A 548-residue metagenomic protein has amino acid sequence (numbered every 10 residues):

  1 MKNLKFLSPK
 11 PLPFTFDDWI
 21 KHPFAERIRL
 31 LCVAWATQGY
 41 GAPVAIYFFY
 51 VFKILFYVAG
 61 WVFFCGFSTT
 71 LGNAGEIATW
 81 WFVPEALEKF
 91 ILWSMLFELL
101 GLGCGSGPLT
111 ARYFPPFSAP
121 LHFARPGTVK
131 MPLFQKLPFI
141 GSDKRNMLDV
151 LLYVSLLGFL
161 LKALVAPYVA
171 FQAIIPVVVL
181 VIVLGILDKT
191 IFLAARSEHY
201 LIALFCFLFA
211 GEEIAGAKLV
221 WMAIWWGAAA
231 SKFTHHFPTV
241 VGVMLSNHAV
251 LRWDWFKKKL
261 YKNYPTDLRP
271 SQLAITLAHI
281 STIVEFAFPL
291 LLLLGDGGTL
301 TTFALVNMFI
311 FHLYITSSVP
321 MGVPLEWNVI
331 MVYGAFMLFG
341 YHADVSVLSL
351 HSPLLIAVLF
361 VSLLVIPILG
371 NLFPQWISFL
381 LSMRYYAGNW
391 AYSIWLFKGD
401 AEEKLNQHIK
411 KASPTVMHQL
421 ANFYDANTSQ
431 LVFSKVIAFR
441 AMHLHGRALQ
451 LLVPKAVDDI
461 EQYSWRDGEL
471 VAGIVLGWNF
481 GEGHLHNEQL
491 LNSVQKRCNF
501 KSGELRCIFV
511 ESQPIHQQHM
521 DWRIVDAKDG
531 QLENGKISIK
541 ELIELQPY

Functional and structural regions predicted by a protein language model:
K2-Y548: Alpha-helical membrane-anchoring segments
